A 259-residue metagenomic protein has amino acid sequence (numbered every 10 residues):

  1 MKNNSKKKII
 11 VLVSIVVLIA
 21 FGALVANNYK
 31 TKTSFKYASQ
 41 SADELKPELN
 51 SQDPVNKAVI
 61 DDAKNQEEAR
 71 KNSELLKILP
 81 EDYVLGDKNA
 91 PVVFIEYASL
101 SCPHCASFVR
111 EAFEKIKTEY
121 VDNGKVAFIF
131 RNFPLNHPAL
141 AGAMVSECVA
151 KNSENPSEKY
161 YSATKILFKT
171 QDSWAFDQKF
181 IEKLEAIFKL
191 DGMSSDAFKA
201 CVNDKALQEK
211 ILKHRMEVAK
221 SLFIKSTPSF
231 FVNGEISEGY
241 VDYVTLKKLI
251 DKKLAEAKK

Functional and structural regions predicted by a protein language model:
K2-D62, S99, A186-K259: C-terminal cap of thioredoxin/glutaredoxin-like
S41-A42, P91, Y97-S99, R131: Immediate post-signal-peptide N-terminus of mature secreted/exported proteins
D62-I78: Short coil-to-helix leader/linker segments, especially the first N-terminal amphipathic alpha-helix with its helix
L75-V92: A short beta-strand-turn-helix
D87-K88, V121-N123, P138, F223-K225: Extracellular/periplasmic catalytic domains that process cell-envelope and extracellular macromolecules
V93-E96, A127-F130, S229-F231: Soluble periplasmic/extracytoplasmic beta-strand elements of cell-envelope proteins
F94, C102, F198: Residue-level signature of catalytic and energy-coupling elements of molecular machines, predominantly ATP/GTP-dependent
A98-L100, A106-K189: Structural alpha/beta surface segment adjacent to cysteine/selenocysteine redox centers across thiol/disulfide enzymes
